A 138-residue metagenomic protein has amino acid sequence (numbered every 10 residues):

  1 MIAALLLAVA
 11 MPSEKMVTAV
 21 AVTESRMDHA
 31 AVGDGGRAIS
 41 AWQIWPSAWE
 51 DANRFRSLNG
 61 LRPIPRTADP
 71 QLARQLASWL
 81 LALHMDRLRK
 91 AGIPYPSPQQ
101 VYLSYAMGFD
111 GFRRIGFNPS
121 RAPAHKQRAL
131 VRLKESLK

Functional and structural regions predicted by a protein language model:
M1-E14: Hydrophobic alpha-helical targeting segments used for export or membrane insertion
M11-S13, G35-R37, P94-P98: Extracellular/periplasmic catalytic domains that process cell-envelope and extracellular macromolecules
P12-D28, A77, V101-F109: Short, functionally critical alpha-helical segments immediately adjacent to catalytic or ligand/cofactor-binding
H29-S57: N-terminal, post-signal-peptide region of Sec/Tat-exported proteins
P46, E50-Q99, S104-R113, L130: Alpha-helical segment that forms one wall of the substrate-binding/catalytic cleft in peptidoglycan-active domains
N118-K138: Long, amphipathic alpha-helical surface segments
